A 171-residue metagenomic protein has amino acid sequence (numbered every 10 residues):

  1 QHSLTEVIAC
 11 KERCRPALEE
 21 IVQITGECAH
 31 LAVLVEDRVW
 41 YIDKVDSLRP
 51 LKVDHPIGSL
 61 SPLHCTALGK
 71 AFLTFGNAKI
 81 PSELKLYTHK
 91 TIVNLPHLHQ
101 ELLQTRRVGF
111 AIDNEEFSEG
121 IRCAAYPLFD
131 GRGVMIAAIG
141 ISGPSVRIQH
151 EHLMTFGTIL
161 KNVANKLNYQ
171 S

Functional and structural regions predicted by a protein language model:
Q1-V45, I159-V163, L167-S171: Intrinsically disordered, low-complexity terminal regulatory regions
H2, L86, P144-I148: Short amphipathic alpha-helical segments at helix-loop
T5-E12, S59, L63, V93 (+1 more regions): Residues at secondary-structure transition points
E27, V35-R38, S47, L68 (+2 more regions): A generic "binding-loop/recognition-motif" signal
I42-V45, P56, F75, A138-P144: Generic beta-structure capping elements
V45-L48, M154-F156: Short, glycine/charged-enriched secondary-structure capping and boundary segments
P50-F117: Short, solvent-exposed recognition segments
T91-A164: Extended hydrophobic
